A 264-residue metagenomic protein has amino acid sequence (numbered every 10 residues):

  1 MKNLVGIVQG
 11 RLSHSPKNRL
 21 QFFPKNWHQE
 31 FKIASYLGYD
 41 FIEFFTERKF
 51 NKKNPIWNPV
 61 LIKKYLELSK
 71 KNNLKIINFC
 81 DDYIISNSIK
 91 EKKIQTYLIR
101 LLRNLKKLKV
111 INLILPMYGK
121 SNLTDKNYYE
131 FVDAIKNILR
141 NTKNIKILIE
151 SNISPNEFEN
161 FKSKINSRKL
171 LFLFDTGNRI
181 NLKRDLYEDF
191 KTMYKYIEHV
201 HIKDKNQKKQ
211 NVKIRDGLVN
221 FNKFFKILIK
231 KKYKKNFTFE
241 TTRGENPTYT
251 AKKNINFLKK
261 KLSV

Functional and structural regions predicted by a protein language model:
M1-R100, K106, S167, L171 (+1 more regions): N-terminal pre-domain/capping segments
K2-G6, F41-E43, K75-N78, V110-I114 (+4 more regions): Structural preference for beta-strand elements that scaffold enzyme active sites
S13, F79, V132-L218: Acidic/histidine-rich catalytic cores of soluble enzymes
H14, L20-K25, T46-L61, I84-I94 (+5 more regions): Acidic-and-aromatic substrate-binding clefts and catalytic sites of carbohydrate-active enzymes
H28, L68-N72, I85-F172, N181: Active-site acidic/histidine proton-transfer and metal-coordination neighborhood in alpha/beta enzyme cores
D204-V212, K235-E245: Active-site clefts of carbohydrate-active enzymes
G217, K223-F224, K235-F237: H/E-rich (His + Asp/Glu) clusters that bind or coordinate divalent metals
T248-V264: C-terminal helical cap(s) of enzyme catalytic domains, especially alpha/beta-barrels
